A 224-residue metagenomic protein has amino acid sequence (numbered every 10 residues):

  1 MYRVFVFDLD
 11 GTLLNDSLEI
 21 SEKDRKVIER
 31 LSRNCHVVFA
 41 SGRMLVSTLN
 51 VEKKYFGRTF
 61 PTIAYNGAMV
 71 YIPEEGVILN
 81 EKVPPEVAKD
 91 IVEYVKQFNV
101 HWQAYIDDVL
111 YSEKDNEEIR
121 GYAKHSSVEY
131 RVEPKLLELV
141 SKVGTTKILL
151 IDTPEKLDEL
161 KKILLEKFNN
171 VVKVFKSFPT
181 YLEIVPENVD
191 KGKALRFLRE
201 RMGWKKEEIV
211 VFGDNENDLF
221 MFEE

Functional and structural regions predicted by a protein language model:
M1, V27, S47-T48, V87 (+3 more regions): Hydrophobic alpha-helical segments typical of transmembrane helices and their membrane-interface/capping positions
Y2-L18, I91, F222: Asp-based phosphoryl-transfer active-site loop
L13, V37, T62, I184 (+1 more regions): Conserved SAM-binding loop
L14-L18, F39-A40, N80-E81, S126 (+1 more regions): Short, flexible loop segments at the rims of nucleotide/cofactor-binding pockets, characterized by
S21-I119: Active-site phosphate-binding/coordination module
L31, N66, L195, M221-F222: Hydrophobic residues within well-ordered alpha-helices
N34-V37, R58-F60, K147, E207-E208 (+1 more regions): Short active-site oxyanion
Y94, F98-H101, Y105-M221: Conserved acidic, metal-coordinating active-site core of Asp-based, Mg2+-dependent phosphoryl-transfer enzymes
